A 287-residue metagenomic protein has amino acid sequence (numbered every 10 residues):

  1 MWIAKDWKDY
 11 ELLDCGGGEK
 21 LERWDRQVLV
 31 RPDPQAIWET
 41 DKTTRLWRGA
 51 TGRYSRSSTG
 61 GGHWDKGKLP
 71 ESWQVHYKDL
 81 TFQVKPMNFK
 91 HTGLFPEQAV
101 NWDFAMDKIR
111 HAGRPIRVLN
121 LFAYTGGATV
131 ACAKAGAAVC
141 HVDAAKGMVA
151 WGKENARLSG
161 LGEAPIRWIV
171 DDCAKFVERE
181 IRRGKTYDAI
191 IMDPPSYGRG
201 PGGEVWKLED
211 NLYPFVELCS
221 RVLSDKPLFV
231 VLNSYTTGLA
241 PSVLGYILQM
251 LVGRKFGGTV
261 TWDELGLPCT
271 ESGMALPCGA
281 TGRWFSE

Functional and structural regions predicted by a protein language model:
I3-E22, L29-P96, D103: Non-catalytic substrate-recognition/targeting regions of SAM-dependent transferases
P96-R114: Conserved alpha-helix/loop element of class I SAM-dependent methyltransferases that forms part of the SAM/SAH-binding
R114-Y124: Conserved class I S-adenosyl-L-methionine
T125-V139: Conserved SAM-binding loop of SAM-dependent methyltransferases across substrates and taxa, primarily the Class I
A145-I191: S-adenosyl-L-methionine
K146-M148, V170-A174, Y187-L218: Mobile active-site "lid"/loop adjacent to the S-adenosyl-L-methionine
L218, L223-V230: Short glycine-dipeptide loop
P227-E287: C-terminal catalytic and target-recognition region of SAM-dependent MTase-like enzymes, primarily methyltransferases
